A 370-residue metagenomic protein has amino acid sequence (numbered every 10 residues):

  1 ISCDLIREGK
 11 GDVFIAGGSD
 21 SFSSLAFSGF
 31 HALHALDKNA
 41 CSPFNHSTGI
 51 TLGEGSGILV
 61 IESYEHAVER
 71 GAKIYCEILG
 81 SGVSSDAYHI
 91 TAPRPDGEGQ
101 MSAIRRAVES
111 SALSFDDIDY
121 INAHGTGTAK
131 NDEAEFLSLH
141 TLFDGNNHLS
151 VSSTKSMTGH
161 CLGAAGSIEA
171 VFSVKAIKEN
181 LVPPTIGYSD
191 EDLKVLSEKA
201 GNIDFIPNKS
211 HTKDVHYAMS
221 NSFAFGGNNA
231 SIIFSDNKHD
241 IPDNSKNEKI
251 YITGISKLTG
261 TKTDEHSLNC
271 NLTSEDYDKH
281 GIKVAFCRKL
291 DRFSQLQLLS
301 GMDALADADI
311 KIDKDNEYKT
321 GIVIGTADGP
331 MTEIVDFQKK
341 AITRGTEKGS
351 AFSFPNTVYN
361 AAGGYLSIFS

Functional and structural regions predicted by a protein language model:
S2, V60: Conserved RecA-like P-loop NTPase ATPase core
C3, S19-D20: Acidic/serine-rich, low-complexity amphipathic helices located in mid- to C-terminal regulatory regions
R7, S23-S24, G29-T51, G57-I58 (+1 more regions): Conserved "HGTGT" condensation-loop signature of ketosynthase/thiolase-family condensing enzymes that catalyze
G9-V13: Alpha-to-beta junction loops
E65-R70: Short helix-loop capping/hinge motifs at secondary-structure junctions, enriched in acidic/polar residues
